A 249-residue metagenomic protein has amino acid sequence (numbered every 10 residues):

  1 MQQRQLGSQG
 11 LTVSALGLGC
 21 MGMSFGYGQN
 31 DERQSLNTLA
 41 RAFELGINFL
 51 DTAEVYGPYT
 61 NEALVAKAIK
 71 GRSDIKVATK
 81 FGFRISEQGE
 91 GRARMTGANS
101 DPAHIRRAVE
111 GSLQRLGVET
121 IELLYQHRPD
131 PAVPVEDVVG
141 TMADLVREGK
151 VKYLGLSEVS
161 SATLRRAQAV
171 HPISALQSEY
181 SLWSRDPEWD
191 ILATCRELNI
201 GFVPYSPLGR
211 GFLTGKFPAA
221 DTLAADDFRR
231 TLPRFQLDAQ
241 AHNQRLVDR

Functional and structural regions predicted by a protein language model:
M1-K76: N-terminal binding-site loop/beta-alpha segment at the start of enzyme catalytic domains that lines or forms
L6, L18, S35, A42 (+10 more regions): Conserved, mostly hydrophobic/aromatic
M21-R33, G91-R106, H127-A132: Active-site mouth loops of central-metabolism enzymes
Q29-A42, A98-G117, S160-R166: Short, acidic/polar
R41, L45, R115-L116, G149 (+1 more regions): Structural motif
I75-S86: A short, structured active-site edge motif that brings together acidic residues
E87-L123, E179, W183: Active-site gating/metal-coordination segments in enzymes
P129-R249: Beta/alpha (TIM)-barrel catalytic core signal, keyed to glycine-rich beta->alpha loops juxtaposed to Asp/Glu that bind
